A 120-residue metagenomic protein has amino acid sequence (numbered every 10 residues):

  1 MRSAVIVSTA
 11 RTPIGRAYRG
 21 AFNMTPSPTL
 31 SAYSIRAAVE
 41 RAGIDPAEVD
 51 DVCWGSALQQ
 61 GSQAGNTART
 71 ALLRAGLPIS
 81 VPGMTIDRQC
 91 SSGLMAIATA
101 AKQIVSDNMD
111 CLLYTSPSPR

Functional and structural regions predicted by a protein language model:
M1-S27, A37: Condensing-enzyme catalytic core mediating Claisen C-C bond formation in acyl metabolism
S3-T9, S34-D50, Q59-N66: N-terminal glycine-rich anion-binding loops that anchor highly charged ligand groups
A4-I6, D110-L113: Short glycine-aspartate micro-motif
M24-T25, Y33, D51, L73 (+1 more regions): Active-site loop-to-helix "anion-binding N-cap" substructures in soluble metabolic enzymes
S27-A42, T67-A71, A96-T99: Short, well-ordered amphipathic alpha-helical segments that serve as non-catalytic structural scaffolds within diverse
S56-D110: Conserved catalytic cysteine-centered active-site region of acyl-thioester-dependent Claisen-condensing enzymes
Y114-R120: Conserved small/polar residues in nucleotide/adenosyl-binding loops
